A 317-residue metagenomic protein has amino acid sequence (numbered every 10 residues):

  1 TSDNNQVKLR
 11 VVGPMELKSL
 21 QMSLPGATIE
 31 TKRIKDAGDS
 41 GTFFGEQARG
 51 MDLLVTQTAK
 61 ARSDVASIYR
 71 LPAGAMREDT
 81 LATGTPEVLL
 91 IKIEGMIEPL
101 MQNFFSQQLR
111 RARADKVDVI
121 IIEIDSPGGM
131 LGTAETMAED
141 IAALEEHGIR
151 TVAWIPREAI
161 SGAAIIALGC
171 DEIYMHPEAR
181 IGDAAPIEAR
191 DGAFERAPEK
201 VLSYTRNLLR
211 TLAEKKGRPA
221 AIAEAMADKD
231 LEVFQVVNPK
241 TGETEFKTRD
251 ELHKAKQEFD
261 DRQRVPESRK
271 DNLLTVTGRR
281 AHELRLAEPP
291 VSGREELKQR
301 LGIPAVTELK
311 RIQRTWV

Functional and structural regions predicted by a protein language model:
T1-V317: Soluble extramembrane regions of membrane proteins in the secretory/endomembrane system
